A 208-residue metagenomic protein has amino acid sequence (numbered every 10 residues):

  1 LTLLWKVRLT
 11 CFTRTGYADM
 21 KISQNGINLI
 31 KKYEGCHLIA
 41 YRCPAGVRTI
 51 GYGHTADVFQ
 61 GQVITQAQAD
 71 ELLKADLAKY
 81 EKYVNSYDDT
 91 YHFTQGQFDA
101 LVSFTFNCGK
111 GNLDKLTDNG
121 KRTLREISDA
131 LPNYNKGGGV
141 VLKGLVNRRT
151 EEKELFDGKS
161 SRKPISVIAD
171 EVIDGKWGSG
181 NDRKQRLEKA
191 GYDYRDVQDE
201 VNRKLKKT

Functional and structural regions predicted by a protein language model:
F12-I39, A45, H54-L77, E81 (+1 more regions): Long, amphipathic alpha-helical surface segments
I30, D99-T105, A130-L131, V172: Short alpha-helical scaffolding segments that buttress acidic/His motifs in well-ordered protein cores
A75, K79-L113: Active-site nucleophile-His-acid catalytic modules used for acyl/amide transfer and hydrolysis across diverse enzymes
R149, K153-S161, A190-T208: Repeat-associated, polar segments at repeat-unit boundaries in modular proteins
R162-W177, R203-T208: Disulfide-bonded cysteine-rich modules in secreted/extracellular proteins, activating on the conserved Cys frameworks
I173-K184, Y192-Y194: Extracytoplasmic Gram-positive cell-surface binding/anchoring modules and repeats
